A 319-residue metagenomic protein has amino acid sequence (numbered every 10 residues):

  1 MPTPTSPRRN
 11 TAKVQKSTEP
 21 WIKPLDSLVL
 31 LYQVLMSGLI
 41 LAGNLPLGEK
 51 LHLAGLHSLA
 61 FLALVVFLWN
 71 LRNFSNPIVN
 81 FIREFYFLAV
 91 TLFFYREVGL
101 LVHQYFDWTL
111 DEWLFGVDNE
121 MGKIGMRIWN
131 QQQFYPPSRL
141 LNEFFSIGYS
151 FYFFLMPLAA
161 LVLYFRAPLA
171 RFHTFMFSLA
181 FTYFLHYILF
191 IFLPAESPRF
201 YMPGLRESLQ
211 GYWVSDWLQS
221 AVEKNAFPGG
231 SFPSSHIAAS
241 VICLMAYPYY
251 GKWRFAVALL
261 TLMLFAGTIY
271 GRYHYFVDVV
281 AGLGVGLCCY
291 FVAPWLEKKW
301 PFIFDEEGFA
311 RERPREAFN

Functional and structural regions predicted by a protein language model:
P2-A60, I78-M156, F318-N319: N-terminal transmembrane-helix/juxtamembrane module of multi-pass inner/ER membrane proteins
Y32-L41, T91-R96, Y183-F190, L262-Y270: Aromatic-anchored segments of alpha-helical transmembrane domains
R83-L88, P157-L193, V257: Interfacial segments of alpha-helical transmembrane regions
R96-E112, G116, E120, T182-S208: Transmembrane alpha-helix/helix-exit interface in multi-pass inner-membrane proteins
L158-L163, I237-R254, G284-A293: Membrane-interfacial alpha-helical segments at the cytosolic side of multi-pass membrane proteins
I188-G251: Membrane-interfacial catalytic/cofactor-binding modules of polytopic membrane enzymes
S197-P198, S231, M263-C289: Interfacial helix-loop-helix junctions of multi-pass membrane proteins
A293-N319: Membrane-proximal cytoplasmic C-terminal regulatory module of class A 7TM GPCRs
